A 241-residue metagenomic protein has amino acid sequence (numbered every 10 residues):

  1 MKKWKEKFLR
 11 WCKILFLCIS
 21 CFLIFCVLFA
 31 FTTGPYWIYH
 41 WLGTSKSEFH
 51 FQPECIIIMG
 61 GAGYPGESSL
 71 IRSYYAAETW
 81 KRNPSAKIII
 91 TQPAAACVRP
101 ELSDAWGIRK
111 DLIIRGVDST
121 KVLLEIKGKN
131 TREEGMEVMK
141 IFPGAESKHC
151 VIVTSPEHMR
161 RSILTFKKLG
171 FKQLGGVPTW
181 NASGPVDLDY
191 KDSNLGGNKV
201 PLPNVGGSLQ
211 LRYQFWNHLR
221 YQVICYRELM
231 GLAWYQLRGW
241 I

Functional and structural regions predicted by a protein language model:
M1-E48: N-terminal membrane-anchoring alpha-helices
W4-K7, Y74, L229: Small/flexible residues
C12, C18-C21, C26, C55 (+3 more regions): Generic recognition of cysteine residues
L28-L211: A structural signal for short, hydrophobic/glycine-enriched beta-strand patches
Y36-W37, N217-I241: A transmembrane-helix-recognition feature enriched in membrane-embedded lipid enzymes and envelope glyco-/phospholipid
Q210-H218: Short glycine/proline- and acidic residue-enriched helix-loop micro-motifs that form flexible lids or anion-recognition
